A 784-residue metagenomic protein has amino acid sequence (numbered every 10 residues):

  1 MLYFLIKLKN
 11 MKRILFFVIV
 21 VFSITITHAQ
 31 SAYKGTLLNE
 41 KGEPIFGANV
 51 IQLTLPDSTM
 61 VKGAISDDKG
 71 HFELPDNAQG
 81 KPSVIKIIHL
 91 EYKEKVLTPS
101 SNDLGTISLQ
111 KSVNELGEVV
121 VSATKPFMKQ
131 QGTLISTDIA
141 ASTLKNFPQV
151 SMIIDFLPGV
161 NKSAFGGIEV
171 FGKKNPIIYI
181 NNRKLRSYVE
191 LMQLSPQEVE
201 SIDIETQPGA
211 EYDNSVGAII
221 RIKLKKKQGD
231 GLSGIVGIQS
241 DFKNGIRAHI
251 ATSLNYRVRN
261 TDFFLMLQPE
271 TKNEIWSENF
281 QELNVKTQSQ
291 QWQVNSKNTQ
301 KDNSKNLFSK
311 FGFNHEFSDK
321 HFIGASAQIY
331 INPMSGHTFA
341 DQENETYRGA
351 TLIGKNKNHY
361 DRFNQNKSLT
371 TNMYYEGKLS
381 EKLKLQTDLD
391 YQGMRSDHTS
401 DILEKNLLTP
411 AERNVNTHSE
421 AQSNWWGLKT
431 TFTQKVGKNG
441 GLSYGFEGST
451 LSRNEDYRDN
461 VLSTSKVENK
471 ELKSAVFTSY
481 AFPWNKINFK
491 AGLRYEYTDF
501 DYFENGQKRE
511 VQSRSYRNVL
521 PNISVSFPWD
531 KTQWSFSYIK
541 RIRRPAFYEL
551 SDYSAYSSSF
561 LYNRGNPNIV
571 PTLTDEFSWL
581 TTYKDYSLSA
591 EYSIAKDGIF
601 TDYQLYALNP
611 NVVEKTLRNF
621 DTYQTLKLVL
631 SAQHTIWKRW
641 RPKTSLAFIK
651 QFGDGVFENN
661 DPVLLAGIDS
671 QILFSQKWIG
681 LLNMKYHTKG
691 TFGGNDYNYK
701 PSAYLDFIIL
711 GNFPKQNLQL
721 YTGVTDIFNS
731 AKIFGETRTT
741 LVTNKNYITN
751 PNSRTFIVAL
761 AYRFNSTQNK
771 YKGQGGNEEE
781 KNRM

Functional and structural regions predicted by a protein language model:
I51-L53, K86-Y92, N102-T143, S163-F165 (+2 more regions): Short, acidic, small-residue-rich periplasmic hinge/interaction motif at the N-terminus of Gram-negative outer-membrane
P56-H71: Short, acidic Ser/Thr/Gly-rich low-complexity loop/linker segments typical of extracellular and cell-surface proteins
N102-S108, E118, V150-I153, E169 (+4 more regions): N-terminal periplasmic accessory domains that precede and gate Gram-negative outer-membrane beta-barrel machines
S151-K184: Extracytoplasmic beta-strand/coil segments of soluble accessory domains associated with Gram-negative outer-membrane
F156, R183-G209: Short acidic/polar hinge/loop motifs at secondary-structure boundaries that mediate gating or recognition
D213-I220, Q228-N279, S304-L307: Outer-membrane beta-barrel translocator/receptor signature
N306-M334, H359-N505, P528-Q533, S587-A590 (+3 more regions): Face-selective signature of the C-terminal outer-membrane beta-barrel domain
E468-E471, V511-R514, I542-K596, V613-L626 (+1 more regions): Outer-membrane beta-barrel signature, preferentially recognizing the C-terminal barrel domain of Gram-negative
